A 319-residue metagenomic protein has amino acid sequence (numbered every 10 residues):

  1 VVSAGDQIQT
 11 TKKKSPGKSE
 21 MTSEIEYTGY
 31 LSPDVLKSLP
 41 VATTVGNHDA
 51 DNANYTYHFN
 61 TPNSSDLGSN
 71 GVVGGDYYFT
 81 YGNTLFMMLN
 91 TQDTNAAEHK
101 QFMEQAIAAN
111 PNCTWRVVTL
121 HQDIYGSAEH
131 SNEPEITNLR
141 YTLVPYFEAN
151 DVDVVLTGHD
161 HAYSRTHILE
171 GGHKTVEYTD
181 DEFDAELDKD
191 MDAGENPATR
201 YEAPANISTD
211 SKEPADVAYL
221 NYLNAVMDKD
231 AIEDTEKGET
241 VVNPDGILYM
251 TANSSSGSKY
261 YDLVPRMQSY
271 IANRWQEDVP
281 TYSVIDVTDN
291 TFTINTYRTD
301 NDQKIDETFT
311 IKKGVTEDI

Functional and structural regions predicted by a protein language model:
V1-S3, T43-T44, V118, L156: Residue-level marker for buried hydrophobic side chains located in beta-strands that build the well-ordered beta-sheet
V2-T11, N110-H130: Short acidic, glycine-rich surface-loop motifs adjacent to enzyme active sites
G5-D6, G46-N47, H121, G158-H159: Active-site glycine-centered loops adjacent to acidic/histidine catalytic or metal-binding residues that shape
S15-N112, R116, P134-T137, T142 (+3 more regions): Extended active-site neighborhood of metal-dependent phosphoesterases/phosphodiesterases
T84-L85, L120-I124, Q268-T308: Extracellular low-complexity, Gly/Ser/Thr-rich intrinsically disordered linkers and protease-sensitive activation/hinge
V118-Y125, V155-Y163: Histidine-centered catalytic micro-motifs
